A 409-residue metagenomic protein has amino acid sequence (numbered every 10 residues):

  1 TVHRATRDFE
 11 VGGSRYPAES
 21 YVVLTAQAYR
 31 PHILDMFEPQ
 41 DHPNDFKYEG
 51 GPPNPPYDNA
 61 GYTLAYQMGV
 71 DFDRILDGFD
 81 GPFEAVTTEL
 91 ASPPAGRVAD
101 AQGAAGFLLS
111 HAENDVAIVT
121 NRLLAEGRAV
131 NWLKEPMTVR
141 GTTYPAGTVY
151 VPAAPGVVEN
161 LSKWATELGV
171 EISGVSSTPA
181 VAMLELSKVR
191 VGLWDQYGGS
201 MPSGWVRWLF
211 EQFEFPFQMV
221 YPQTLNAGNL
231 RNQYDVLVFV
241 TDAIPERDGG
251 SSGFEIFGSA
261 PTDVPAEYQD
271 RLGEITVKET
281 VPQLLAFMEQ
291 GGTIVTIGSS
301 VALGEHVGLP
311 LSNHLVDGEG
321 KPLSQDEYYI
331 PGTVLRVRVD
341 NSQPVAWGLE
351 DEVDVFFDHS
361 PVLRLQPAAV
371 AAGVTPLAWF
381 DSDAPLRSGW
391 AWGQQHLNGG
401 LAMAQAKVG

Functional and structural regions predicted by a protein language model:
T1-G409: Intrinsic-disorder/low-complexity accessory segments
